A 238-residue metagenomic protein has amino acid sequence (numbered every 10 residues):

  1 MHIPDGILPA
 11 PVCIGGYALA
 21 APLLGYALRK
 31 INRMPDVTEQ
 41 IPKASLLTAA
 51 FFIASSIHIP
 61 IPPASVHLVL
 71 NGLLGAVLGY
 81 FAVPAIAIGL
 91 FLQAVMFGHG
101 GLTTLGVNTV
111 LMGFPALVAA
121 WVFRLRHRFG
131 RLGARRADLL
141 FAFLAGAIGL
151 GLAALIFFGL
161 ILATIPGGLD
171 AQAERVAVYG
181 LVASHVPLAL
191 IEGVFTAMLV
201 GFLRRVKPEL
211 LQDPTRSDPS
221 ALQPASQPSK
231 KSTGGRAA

Functional and structural regions predicted by a protein language model:
H2-L73: Hydrophobic transmembrane alpha-helices
I14-G15, I41-L46, V83-A87, L105-V110 (+2 more regions): Hydrophobic alpha-helical transmembrane segments
T48-F52, A82-V95: Small-polar-interrupted transmembrane alpha-helices in polytopic inner-membrane proteins
F51, P115, A119, G149-F157 (+4 more regions): Alpha-helical transmembrane segments of multipass membrane proteins
S56-A64, I88-A119: Interfacial aromatic-anchored transmembrane helix boundaries in multi-pass membrane proteins
N108-F158: Short helix-perturbing small/polar motifs within transmembrane alpha-helices
F141-A147, D170-A238: C-terminal transmembrane helix-loop-helix hairpin of multi-pass membrane proteins
F158-G168: Membrane-helix interface motif
